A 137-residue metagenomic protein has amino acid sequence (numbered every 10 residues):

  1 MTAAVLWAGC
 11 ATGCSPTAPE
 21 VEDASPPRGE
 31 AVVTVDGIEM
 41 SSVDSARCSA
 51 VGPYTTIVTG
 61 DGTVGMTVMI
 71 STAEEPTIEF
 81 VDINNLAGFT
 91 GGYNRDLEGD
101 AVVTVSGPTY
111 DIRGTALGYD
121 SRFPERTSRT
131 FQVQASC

Functional and structural regions predicted by a protein language model:
M1-A3, C14-C137: An extracellular/secretory-lumen and virion-surface interaction module
G9-G13: C-terminal motif of bacterial Sec signal peptides marking the signal peptidase cleavage site
